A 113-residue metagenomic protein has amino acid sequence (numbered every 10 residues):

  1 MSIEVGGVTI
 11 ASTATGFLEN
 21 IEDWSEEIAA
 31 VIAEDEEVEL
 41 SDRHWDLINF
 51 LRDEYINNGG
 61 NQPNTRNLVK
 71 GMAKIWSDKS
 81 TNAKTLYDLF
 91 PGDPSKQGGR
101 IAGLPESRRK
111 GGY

Functional and structural regions predicted by a protein language model:
E4-E34: N-terminal first-folded block
S12, A73-Y113: Helix-rich interaction surfaces within compact, conserved domain-sized segments that mediate assembly or partner
I21-I28, D46, G60-N64, W76-D78: Short acidic alpha-helix initiation/capping motifs at coil-to-helix transition points, especially at protein N-termini
I28-I32, F50, L68-G71: A general alpha-helix detector
D35-N57, N61-N64: Hydrophobic/aromatic-rich, well-ordered segments within soluble, folded domains that form packed cores
D46-N49, N67, T85-D88: Amphipathic alpha-helical interaction segments
D53-K84: Mid-chain, well-packed structural core segment of small domains
